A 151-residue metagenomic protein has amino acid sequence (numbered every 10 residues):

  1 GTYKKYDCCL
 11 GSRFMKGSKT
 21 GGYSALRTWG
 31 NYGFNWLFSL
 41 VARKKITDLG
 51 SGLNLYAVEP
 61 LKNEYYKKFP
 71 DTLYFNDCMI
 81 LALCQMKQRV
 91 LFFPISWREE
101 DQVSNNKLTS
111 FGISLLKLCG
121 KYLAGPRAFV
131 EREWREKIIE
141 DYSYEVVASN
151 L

Functional and structural regions predicted by a protein language model:
G1-L73, E100-S110, L116: Acceptor/aglycone-binding surface of glycosyltransferases and processive sugar-polymer synthases
T2, R43-K44, K67-L151: Hydrophobic helical membrane-anchoring modules
